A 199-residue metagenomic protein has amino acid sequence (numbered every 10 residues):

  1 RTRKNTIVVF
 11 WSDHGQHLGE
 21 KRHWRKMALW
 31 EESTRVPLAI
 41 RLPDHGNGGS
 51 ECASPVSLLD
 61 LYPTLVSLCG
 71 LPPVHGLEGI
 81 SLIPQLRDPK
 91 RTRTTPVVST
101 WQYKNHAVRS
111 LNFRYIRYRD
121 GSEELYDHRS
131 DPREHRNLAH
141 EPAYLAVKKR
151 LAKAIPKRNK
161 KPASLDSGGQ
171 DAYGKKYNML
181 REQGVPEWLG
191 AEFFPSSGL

Functional and structural regions predicted by a protein language model:
R1-S50, S57: Histidine-centered active-site microenvironments of extracellular/periplasmic hydrolases and transferases
R3-I7, G48-V108, R136, Y144-K153 (+1 more regions): Polar, surface-exposed loop/tail segments that function as active-site lids or cofactor/substrate-recognition elements
F10-H17, R22, E78, W101-Y103 (+1 more regions): Short, solvent-exposed turn/loop segments enriched in Gly/Ser/Thr/Pro and often Arg
Q16-E20, W24-M27, Q85, H106-A107 (+2 more regions): Short catalytic/ligand-binding loop motif for oxyanion handling, primarily in non-cytosolic enzymes, centered on
E31-R35, L77, Y103, G121: Short, solvent-exposed loop/turn segments at the edges of secondary structure
L42, V108-L111, Y118, H128: Active-site beta-strand termini and strand-to-loop segments that position acidic
V66, L138-L199: Long, internal low-complexity/basic segments
D131: Intrinsically disordered, low-complexity polar regions and short flexible loop motifs
